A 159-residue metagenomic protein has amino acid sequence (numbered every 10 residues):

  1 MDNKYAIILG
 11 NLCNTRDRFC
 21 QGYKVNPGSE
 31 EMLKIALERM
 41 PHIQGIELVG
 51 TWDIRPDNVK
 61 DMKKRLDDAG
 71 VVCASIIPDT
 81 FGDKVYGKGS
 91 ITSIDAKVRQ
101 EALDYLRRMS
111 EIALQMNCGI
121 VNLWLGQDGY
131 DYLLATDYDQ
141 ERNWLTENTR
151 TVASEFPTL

Functional and structural regions predicted by a protein language model:
M1-R108, L114: N-terminal pre-domain/capping segments
K88-L159: Active-site acidic/histidine proton-transfer and metal-coordination neighborhood in alpha/beta enzyme cores
